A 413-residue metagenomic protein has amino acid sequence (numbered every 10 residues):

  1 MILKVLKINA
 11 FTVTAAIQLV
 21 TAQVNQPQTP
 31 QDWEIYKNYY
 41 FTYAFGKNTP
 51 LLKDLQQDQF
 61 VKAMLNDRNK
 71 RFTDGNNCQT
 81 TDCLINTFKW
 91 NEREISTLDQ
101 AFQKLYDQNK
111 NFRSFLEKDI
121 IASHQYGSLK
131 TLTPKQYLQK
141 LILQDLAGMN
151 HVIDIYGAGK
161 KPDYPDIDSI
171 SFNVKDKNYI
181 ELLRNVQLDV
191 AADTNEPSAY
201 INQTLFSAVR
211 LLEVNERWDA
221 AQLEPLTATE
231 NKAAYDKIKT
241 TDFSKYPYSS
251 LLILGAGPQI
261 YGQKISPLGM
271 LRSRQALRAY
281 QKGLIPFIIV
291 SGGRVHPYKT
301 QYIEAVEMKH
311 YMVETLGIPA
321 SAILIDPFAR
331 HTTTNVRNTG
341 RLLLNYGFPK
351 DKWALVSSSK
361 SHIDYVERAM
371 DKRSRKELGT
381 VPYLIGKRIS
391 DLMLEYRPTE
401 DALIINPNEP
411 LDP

Functional and structural regions predicted by a protein language model:
M1-V24: Bacterial Sec-dependent N-terminal signal peptides
Q23-P413: A structural signal for short, hydrophobic/glycine-enriched beta-strand patches
